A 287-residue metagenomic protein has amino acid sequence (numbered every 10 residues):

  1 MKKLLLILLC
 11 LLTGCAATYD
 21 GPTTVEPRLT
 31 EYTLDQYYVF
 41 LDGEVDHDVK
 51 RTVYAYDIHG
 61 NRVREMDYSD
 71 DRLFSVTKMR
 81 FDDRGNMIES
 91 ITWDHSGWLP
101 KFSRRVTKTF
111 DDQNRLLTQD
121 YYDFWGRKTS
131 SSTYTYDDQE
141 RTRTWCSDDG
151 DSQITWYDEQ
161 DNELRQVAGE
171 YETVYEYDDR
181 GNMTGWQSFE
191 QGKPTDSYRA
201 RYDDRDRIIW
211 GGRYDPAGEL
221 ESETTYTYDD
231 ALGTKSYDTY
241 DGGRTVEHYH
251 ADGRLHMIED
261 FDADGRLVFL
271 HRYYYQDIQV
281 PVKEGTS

Functional and structural regions predicted by a protein language model:
M1-L4: Positively charged n-region of N-terminal signal peptides that target proteins for export
L6-L9: Sec-dependent N-terminal signal peptides
L12-G14: C-terminal motif of bacterial Sec signal peptides marking the signal peptidase cleavage site
T18-S287: Buried hydrophobic residues that stabilize the cores of well-folded domains
